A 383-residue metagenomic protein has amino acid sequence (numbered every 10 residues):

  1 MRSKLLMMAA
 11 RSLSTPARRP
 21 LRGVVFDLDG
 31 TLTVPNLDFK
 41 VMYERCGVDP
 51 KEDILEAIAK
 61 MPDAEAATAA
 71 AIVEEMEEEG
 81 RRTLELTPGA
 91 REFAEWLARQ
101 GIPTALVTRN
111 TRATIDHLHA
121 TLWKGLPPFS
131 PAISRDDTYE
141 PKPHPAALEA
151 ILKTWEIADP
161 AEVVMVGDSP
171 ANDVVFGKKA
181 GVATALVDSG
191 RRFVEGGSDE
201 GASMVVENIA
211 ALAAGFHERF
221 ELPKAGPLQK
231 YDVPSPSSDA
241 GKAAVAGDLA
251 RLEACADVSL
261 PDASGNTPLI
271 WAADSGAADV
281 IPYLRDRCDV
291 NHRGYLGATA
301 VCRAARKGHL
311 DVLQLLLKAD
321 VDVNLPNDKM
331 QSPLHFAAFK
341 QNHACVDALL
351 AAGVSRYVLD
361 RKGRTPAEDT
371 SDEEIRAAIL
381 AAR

Functional and structural regions predicted by a protein language model:
R2-G23, E95, T111-A113, H117-S235: Asp-based, Mg2+/Mn2+-dependent phosphohydrolase catalytic module
A10-D63: Active-site neighborhood of HAD-like aspartate-dependent phosphohydrolases
E79-L106, R112-D116, P145: Short, acidic loop-to-helix structural element flanking the phosphoryl-transfer center in phosphate-processing enzymes
K242-G247, W271-A277, R303-H309, F336-N342 (+1 more regions): Ankyrin repeat A-helix N-terminal signature
D248-C255, A277-R285, H309-L317, N342-L350 (+1 more regions): Ankyrin repeat structural motif
